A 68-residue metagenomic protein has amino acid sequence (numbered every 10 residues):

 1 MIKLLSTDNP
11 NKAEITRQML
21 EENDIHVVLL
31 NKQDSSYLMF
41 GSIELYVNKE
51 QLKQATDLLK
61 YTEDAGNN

Functional and structural regions predicted by a protein language model:
M1-N68: Acidic/polar low-complexity segments and flexible, solvent-exposed patches
